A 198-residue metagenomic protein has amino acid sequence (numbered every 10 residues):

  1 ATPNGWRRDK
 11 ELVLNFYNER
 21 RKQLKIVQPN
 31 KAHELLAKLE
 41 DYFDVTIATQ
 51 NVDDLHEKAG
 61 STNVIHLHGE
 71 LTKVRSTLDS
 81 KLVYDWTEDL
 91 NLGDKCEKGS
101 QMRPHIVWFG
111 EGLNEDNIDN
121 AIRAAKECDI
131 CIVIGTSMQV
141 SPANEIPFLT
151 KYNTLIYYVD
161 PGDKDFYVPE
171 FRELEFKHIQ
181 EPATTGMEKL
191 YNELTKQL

Functional and structural regions predicted by a protein language model:
A1-L198: Conserved catalytic core of sirtuin-type NAD+-dependent deacylases
